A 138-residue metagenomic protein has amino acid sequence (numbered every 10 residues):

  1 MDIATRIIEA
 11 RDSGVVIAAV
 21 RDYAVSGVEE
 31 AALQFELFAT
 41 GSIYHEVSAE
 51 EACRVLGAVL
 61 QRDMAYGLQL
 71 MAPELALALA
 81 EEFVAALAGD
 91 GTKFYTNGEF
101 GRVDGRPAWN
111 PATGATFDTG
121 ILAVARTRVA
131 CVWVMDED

Functional and structural regions predicted by a protein language model:
M1-E74: N-terminal "domain-start" segment
R11, L60-M64, L75, L87-G89 (+1 more regions): Short, solvent-exposed coil/turn segments at beta-strand boundaries
S26, M71, L75, G98-R106: A sequence-level detector of short, solvent-exposed, charge-rich linear segments
E81-D138: Acidic, proline/glycine-rich low-complexity IDRs
